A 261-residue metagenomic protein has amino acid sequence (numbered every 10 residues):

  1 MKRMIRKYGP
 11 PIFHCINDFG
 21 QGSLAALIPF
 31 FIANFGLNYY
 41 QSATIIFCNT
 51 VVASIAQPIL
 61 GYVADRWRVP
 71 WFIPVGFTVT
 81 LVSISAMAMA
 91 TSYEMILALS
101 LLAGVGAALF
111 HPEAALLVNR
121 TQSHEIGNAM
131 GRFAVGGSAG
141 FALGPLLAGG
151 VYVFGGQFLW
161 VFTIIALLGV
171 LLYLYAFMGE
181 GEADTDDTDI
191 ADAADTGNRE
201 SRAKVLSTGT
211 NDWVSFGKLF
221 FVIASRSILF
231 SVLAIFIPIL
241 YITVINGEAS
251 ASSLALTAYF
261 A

Functional and structural regions predicted by a protein language model:
M1, G181-F221: Juxtamembrane intracellular "pre-TM" segments in multi-pass secondary transporters
G22, T50-P58, F141-A142, F260: Residue-level signature of mid-helix packing/kink "hotspots" within the transmembrane helices of 12-pass Major
L24-A25, S215-T257: Extracytoplasmic gate region of multi-pass secondary transporters
G36, R68, M89-E94, S123: Helix-breaking motifs and short loop linkers at transmembrane-helix boundaries and internal kinks in secondary membrane
I55-T91: Conserved MFS/SLC helix-loop-helix module at the cytosolic interface between two early adjacent transmembrane helices
S83, E94-L102: Paired small-residue
L99-G136: Cytoplasmic helix-loop-helix junction between adjacent transmembrane helices in 12-TM secondary transporters
L159-A176: Symmetry-related core transmembrane helices of the 12-TM Major Facilitator Superfamily/SLC fold
